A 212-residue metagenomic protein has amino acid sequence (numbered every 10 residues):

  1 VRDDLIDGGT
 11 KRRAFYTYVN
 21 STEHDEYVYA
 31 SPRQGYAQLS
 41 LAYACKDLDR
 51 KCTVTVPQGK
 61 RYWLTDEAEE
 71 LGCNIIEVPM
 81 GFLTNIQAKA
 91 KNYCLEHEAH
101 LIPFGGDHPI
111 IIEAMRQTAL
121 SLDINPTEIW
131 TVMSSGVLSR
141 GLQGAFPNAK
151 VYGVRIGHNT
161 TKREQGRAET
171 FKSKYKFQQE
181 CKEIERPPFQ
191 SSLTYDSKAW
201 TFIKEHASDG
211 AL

Functional and structural regions predicted by a protein language model:
V1-D25: Positively charged, low-complexity intrinsically disordered leader regions
N20-E23, S40-R50, Q143-N148, F202-S208: Alpha-helix C-terminal capping segments
H24-A42, L48-V56, T127-S135: A short, small-residue-rich loop immediately preceding and capping a beta-strand
P32, P57-G59, V154-H158: Cofactor-binding loop segments of dinucleotide-utilizing enzymes, especially the Rossmann-like FAD- and NAD(P)+-binding
G35-L39, R61, G136-R140, S197-I203: Short, well-ordered alpha-helical microsegments
L48, I110-K174: Glycine-rich phosphate/pyrophosphate-binding loop at beta-loop-alpha junctions
G59-N125, R167-Q190: Small/polar-residue-rich loop-to-helix segments that shape phosphate-bearing ligand pockets
A149-A207: Active-site/ligand-binding loops adjacent to catalytic centers
